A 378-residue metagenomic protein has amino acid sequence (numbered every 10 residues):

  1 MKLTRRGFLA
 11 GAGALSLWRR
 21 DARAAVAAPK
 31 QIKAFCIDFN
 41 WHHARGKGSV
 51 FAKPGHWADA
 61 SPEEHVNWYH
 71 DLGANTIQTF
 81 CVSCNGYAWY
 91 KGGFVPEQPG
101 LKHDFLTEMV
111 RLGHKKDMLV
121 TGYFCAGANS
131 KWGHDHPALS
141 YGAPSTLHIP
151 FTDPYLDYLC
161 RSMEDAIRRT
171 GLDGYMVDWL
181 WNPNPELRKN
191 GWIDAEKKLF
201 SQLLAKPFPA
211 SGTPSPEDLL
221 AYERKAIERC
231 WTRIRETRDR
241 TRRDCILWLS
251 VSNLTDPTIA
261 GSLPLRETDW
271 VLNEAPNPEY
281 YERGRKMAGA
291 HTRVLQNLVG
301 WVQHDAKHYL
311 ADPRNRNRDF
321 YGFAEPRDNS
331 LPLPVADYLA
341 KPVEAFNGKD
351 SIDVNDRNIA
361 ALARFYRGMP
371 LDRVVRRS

Functional and structural regions predicted by a protein language model:
M1-L3: N-terminal secretory signal peptides
R6-A25: N-terminal export signals
R45-D59, Y90-H103, G142-D157, S215-E228 (+2 more regions): The substrate-binding groove and active-site-proximal loops of carbohydrate-active enzymes, especially glycoside
W57, G122-T170: Active-site-adjacent "subsite" loops/lids of carbohydrate-active enzymes
L72-H103, A128-K131: Aromatic-lined carbohydrate-binding/catalytic grooves of carbohydrate-active enzymes
Y155-S162, R168-P257: Active-site neighborhood of glycoside hydrolase catalytic domains
I246-K286, H308-D312: Substrate-binding cleft/loops of secretory-pathway carbohydrate-active enzymes
W301-R377: Substrate-binding cleft of secreted/luminal carbohydrate-active enzymes
